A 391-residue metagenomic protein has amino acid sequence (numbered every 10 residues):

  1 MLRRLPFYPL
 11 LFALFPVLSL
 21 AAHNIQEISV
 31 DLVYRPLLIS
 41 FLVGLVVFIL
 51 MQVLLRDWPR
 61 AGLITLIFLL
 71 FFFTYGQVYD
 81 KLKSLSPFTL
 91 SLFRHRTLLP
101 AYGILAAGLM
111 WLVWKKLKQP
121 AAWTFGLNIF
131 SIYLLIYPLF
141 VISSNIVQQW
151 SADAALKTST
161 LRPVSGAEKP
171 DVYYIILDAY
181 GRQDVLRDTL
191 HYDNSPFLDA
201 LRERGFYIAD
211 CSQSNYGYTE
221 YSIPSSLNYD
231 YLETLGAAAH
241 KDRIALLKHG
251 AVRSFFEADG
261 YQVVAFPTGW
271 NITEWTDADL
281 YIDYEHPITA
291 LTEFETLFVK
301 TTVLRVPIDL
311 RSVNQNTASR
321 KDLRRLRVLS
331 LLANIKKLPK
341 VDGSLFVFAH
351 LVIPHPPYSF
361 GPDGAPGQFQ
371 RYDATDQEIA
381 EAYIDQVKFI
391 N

Functional and structural regions predicted by a protein language model:
L2, V164-A167, F256: Structural motif
L2-W150: Transmembrane and membrane-interface helices of multi-pass, inner-membrane envelope-modifying transferases
E27-I28, T317-A318, G367-Q377: Membrane-interface amphipathic/re-entrant loop segments adjacent to transmembrane helices in multi-pass membrane
P36, R162-G166, R187, D242 (+1 more regions): Short, charged/polar micro-motifs that form catalytic or ligand-binding hotspots
L55-A121, K169-Y174, A179-F369: Active-site-proximal alpha/beta segments of enzymes that process anionic O-linked groups
K118-I129, N145-K169, T189-Y192, P196-F197 (+1 more regions): Cytosolic-biased juxtamembrane loops and peripheral soluble domains of multi-pass membrane proteins
W150-E168, L326, L332-K336, Q370-N391: A long, amphipathic alpha-helix that forms part of the scaffold/cap immediately adjacent to metal-dependent active
